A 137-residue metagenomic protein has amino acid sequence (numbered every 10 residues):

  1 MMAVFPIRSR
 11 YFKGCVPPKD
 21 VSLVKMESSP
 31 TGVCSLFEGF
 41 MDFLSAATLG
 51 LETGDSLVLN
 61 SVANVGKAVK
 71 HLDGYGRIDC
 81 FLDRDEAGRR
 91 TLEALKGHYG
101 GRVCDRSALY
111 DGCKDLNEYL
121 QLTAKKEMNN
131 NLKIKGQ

Functional and structural regions predicted by a protein language model:
M1-D73: Phosphate-handling DNA/RNA-contact segment within nucleic-acid enzymes
G32, T48-Q137: TOPRIM fold recognition
